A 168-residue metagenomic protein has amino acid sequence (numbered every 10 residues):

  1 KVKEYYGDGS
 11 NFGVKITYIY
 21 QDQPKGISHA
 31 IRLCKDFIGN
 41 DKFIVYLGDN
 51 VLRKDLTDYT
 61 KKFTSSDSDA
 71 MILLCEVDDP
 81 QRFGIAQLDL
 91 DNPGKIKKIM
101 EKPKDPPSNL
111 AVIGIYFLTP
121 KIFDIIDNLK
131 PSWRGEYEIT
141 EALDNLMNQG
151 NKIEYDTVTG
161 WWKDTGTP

Functional and structural regions predicted by a protein language model:
K1-L47, V51, L56-D58: Conserved N-terminal catalytic core of the sugar/cofactor nucleotidyltransferase
G7-G13, L88-L90, L146-M147: Short, conserved catalytic or adaptor-binding loops enriched in Gly and charged residues
F12-K15, G39-K42, S66-A70, R82 (+2 more regions): Short coil/turn connectors at secondary-structure junctions
I19-Q21, L73, D156-V158: Conserved beta-strand termini and adjacent loop/short-helix elements that scaffold enzyme active sites in alpha/beta
I44, T60, T64, N92-P168: Catalytic-core segments of class I nucleotidyltransferases/pyrophosphorylases that form NMP-activated intermediates
D49, E76, T167: Active-site glycine-centered loops adjacent to acidic/histidine catalytic or metal-binding residues that shape
L52-F83: Conserved donor-nucleotide/metal-binding helix-loop-beta segment in metal-dependent transferases, i.e., the alpha-helix
D78, R82-G94, I99: Ligand/cofactor pocket segment of small-molecule handling proteins
